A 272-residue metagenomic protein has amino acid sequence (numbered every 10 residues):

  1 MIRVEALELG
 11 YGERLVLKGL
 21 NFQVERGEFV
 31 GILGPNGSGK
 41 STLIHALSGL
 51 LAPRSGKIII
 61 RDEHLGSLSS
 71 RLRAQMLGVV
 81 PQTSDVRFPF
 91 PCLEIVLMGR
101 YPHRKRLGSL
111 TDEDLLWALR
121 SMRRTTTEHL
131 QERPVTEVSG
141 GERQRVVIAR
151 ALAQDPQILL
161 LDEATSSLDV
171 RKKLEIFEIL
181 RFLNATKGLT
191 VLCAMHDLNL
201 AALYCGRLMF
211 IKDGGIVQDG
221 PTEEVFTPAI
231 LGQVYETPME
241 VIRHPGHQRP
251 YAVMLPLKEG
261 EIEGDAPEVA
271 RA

Functional and structural regions predicted by a protein language model:
L33-P35: The feature captures the beta-strand-to-loop junction immediately N-terminal to the Walker
S48: Helix-to-loop junction immediately C-terminal to a conserved catalytic motif
G56-H64, R73: Conserved ABC transporter NBD signature motif
L97, D112-L130: Conserved ABC ATPase "signature" region
S109, P134-V138, E142: Conserved ABC ATPase signature
D155: Conserved catalytic motifs of ABC-family nucleotide-binding domains
L159-E163: Catalytic Walker B motif of ABC-type/P-loop ATPase nucleotide-binding domains
